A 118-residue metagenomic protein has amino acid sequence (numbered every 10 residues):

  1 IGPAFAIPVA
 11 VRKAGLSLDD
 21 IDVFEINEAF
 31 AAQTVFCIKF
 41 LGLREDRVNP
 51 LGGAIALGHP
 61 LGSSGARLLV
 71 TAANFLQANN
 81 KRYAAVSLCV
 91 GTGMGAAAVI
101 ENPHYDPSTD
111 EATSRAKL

Functional and structural regions predicted by a protein language model:
I1-K117: Claisen-condensing/thiolase-fold acyl-transfer catalytic domains that form or cleave C-C bonds in fatty acid
